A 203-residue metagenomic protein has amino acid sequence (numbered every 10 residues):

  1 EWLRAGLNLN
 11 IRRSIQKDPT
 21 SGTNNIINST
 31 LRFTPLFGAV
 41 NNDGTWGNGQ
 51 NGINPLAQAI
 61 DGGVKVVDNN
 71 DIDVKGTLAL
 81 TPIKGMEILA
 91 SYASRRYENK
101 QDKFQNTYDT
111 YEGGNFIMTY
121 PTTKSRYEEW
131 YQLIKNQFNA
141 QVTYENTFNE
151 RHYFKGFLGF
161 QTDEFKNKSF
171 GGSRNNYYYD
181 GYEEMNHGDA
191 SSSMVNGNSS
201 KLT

Functional and structural regions predicted by a protein language model:
W2-D71, L89-L202: Surface-exposed loop/interface segments of Gram-negative outer-membrane beta-barrel transport/assembly proteins
V74: Phosphate-interacting basic helix/loop segments used at nucleotide- and nucleic-acid interfaces
T81-I88: A conserved hydrophobic secondary-structure block that centers on an alpha-helix together with its immediately flanking
